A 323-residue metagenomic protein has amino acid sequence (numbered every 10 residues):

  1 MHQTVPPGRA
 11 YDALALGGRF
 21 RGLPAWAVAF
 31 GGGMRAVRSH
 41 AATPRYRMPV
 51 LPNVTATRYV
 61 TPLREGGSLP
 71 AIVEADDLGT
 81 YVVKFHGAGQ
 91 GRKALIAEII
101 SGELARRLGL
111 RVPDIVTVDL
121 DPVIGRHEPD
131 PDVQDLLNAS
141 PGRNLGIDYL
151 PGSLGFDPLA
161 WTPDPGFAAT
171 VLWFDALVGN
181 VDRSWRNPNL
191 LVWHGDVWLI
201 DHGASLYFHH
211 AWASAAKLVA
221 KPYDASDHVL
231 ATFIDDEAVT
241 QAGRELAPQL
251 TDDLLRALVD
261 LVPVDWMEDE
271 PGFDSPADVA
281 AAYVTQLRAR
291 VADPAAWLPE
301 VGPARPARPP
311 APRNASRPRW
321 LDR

Functional and structural regions predicted by a protein language model:
M1-A13: Extreme N-terminal basic, low-complexity initiation segments that serve as generic localization/processing leaders
L14-L16, L23: Leucine-biased recognition of intrinsically disordered, low-complexity hydrophobic segments
L16-G17, G33: A cross-taxon signal for low-complexity, glycine/charged-rich
R35-R323: Phosphate/dinucleotide-binding and metal-coordinating scaffold of catalytic cores in nucleotide-dependent enzymes
